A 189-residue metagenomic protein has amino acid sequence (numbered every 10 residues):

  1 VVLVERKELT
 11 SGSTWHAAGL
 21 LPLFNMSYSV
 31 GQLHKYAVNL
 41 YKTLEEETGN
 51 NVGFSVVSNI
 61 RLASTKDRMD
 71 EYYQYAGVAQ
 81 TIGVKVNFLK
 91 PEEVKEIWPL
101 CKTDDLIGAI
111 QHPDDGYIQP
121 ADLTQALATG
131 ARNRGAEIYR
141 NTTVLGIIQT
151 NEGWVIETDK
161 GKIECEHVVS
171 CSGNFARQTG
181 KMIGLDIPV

Functional and structural regions predicted by a protein language model:
V1, V86, V168: Hydrophobic anchor at the start of a short beta-strand that flanks the dinucleotide cofactor-binding loop
V1-W15: Glycine-rich FAD pyrophosphate-binding loop
K7-L9, E92-V94, L127: Short beta-to-alpha linker loops that shape the active-site pocket of alpha/beta-hydrolase fold enzymes
T14, N51-S55, V189: Short beta-strand
G19-I97: Dinucleotide-binding Rossmann-like beta1-alpha1 core, especially the glycine-rich loop that anchors the ADP
K85, E137, D186: Residue-level detector of anion-binding/catalytic polar loops
A109-H167, C171-Q178: Helical element adjacent to the flavin cofactor pocket in flavoenzyme catalytic cores
Q178-V189: Glycine-rich beta-alpha-beta "Rossmann" dinucleotide-binding loop(s) and their flanking helix/strand
